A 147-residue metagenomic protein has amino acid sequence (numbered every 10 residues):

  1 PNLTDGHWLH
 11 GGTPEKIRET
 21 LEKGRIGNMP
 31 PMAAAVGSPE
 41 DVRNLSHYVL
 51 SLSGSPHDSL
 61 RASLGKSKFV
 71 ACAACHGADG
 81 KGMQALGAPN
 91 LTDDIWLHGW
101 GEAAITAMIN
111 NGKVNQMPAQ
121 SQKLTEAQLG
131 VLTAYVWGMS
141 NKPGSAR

Functional and structural regions predicted by a protein language model:
P1-W8, G12-E15, E22: Membrane-embedded segments
N2, E22-V42, H57-L60, L86-N90 (+1 more regions): Axial heme c-ligation environment in periplasmic c-type cytochrome domains
W8, R43, S51-G54, K66: Extended non-catalytic domains of envelope/secretory-pathway proteins
L9-H10, W96-H98: Short Cys/His-rich micro-motifs in 6-15 aa windows
G11-T13, Q84-A85, G101: Extended intrinsically disordered, low-complexity coil regions enriched in Ser, Thr, Gly, Ala and often Pro
E19, H57-M83, D93, W100 (+3 more regions): Sequence/structural segment immediately N-terminal to covalent heme-attachment motifs in c-type and related
